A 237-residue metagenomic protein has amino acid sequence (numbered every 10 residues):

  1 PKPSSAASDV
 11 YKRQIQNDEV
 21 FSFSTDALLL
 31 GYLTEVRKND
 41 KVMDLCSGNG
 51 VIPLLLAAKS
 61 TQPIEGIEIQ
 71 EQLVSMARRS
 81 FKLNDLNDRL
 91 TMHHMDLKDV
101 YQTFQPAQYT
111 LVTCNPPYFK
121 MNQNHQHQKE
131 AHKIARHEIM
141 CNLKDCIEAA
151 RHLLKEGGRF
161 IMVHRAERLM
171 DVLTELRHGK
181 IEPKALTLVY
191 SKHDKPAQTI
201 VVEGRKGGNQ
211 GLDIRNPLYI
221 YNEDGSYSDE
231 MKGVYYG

Functional and structural regions predicted by a protein language model:
P1-A7, Y11: Single conserved hydrophobic/aromatic residue that forms the stacking wall/gate of nucleotide- or nucleobase-binding
Y11-Q14, M162: Short, low-complexity export/processing leader segments characterized by acidic and small residues
I15, T91-H93, K184-T187: General small-molecule cofactor/ligand-binding pocket signal
Q16-V36: Conserved SAM-binding loop and adjacent beta-strand
L33-H125, E148: Conserved SAM/SAH cofactor-binding pocket of Class I
P116-D145: Mobile active-site "lid"/loop adjacent to the S-adenosyl-L-methionine
M140-A197: Conserved Class I SAM-dependent methyltransferase catalytic core
D194-G237: SAM/dcSAM-binding transferase cores
